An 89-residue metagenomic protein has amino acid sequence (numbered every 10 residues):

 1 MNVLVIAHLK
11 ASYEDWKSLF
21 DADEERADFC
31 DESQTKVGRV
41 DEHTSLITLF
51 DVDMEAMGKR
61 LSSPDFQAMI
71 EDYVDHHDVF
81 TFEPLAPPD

Functional and structural regions predicted by a protein language model:
N2-L9, V37-L61: Short, well-ordered beta-strand segments in beta-rich or mixed alpha/beta enzyme and ligand-binding folds
H8-S18: Short, surface-exposed ligand-recognition loops at beta-strand->loop->(often short) alpha-helix junctions that present
L9-K10, C30-L46, A68-D89: Glycine-rich beta-strand-turn "strand-cap" elements at beta-sheet edges
Y13-D15, E55, P87-D89: Short, surface-exposed beta-strand/loop "edge" segments at domain boundaries and coil↔beta transitions
L19, F29-C30: Major-groove DNA-recognition helix of helix-turn-helix-type DNA-binding domains
L19-D23, K59-D65: Short amphipathic alpha-helices in soluble, non-transmembrane regions that often serve as interface/regulatory elements
R26: Helix-loop element at the rim of GNAT/NAT acetyltransferase active sites that forms part of the acceptor-substrate
